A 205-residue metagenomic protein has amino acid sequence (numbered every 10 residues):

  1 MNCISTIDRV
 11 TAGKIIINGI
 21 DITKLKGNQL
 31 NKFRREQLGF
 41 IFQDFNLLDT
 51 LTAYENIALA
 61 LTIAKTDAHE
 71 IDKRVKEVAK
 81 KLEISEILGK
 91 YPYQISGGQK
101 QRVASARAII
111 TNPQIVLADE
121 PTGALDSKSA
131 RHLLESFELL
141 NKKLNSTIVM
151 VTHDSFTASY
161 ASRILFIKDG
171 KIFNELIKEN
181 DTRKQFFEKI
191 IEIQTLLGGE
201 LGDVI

Functional and structural regions predicted by a protein language model:
G13-D21: Conserved ABC transporter NBD signature motif
L51-L59: Short coil-to-helix segment of the ABC ATPase nucleotide-binding domain corresponding to the Q-loop/switch region
Y91-I95, Q99-Q101: Conserved ABC ATPase signature
S105: Hydrophobic anchor residue at the start of the ABC signature
I110-Q114: A short, proline-enriched helix->beta-strand linker immediately N-terminal to the Walker B motif in ABC-type P-loop
V116-D119: Catalytic Walker B motif of ABC-type/P-loop ATPase nucleotide-binding domains
K171-L196: Conserved beta-strand-loop-alpha-helix hinge in the C-terminal portion of ABC ATPase nucleotide-binding domains
